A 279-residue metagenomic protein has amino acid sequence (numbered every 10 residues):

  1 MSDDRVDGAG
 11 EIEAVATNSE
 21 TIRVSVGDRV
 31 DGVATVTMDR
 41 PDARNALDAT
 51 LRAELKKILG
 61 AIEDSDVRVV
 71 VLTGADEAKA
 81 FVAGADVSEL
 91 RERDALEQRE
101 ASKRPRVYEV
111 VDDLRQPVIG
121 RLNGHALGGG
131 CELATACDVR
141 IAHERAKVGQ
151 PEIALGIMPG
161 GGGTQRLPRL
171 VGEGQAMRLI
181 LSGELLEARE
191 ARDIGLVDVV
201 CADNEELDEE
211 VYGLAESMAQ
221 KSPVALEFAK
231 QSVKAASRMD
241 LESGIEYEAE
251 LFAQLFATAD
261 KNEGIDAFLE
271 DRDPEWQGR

Functional and structural regions predicted by a protein language model:
S2-A75: Conserved CoA-thioester-binding segment of acyl-CoA-metabolizing enzymes
S2-T35, E184-M218, E227-A236, E270-R279: Amphipathic alpha-helical segments at domain termini/boundaries
V36, R40, E54-L55, L72 (+6 more regions): Terminal peptide-recognition signature
R40-P41, K221, D271: Short loop-to-helix capping motifs
K57, G74-V110, A126: Glycine- (often His-adjacent) and acidic-residue-rich active-site loop that binds/positions the CoA thioester
D112-P223, T258: Crotonase-fold acyl-CoA enzyme core
L179, A191, S232-A236, L251-F256: Helix-loop "lid/cap" segments that line or gate small-molecule binding pockets
D260-K261, A267: Interdomain hinge/lid region at the active-site interface of Rossmann-like NAD(P)-dependent oxidoreductases
